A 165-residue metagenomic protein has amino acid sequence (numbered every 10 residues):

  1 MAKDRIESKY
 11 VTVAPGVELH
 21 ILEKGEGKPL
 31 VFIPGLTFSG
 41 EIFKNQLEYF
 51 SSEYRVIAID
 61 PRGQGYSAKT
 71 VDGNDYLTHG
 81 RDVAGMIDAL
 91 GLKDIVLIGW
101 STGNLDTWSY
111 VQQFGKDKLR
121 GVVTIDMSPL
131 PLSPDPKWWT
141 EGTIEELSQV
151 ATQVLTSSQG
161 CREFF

Functional and structural regions predicted by a protein language model:
A2-E18: N-terminal cap/lid segment of alpha/beta-hydrolase-fold proteins
V13-D72: Conserved HGGG/HGGXW glycine-rich cap/lid loop of the alpha/beta-hydrolase fold
P29, E53-R55, K93-V96, K118-G121: Structural signature of beta-strand start/N-cap positions in the alpha/beta core of ABC transporter nucleotide-binding
K44, A84, W108-Q112: Short, hydrophobic alpha-helix immediately C-terminal to the catalytic nucleophile
L77-I95: Conserved acidic catalytic loop of the alpha/beta-hydrolase fold
L97-G99, I125: Short beta-strand immediately N-terminal to the catalytic nucleophile in serine-hydrolase-like folds
G99, G103, T107: Gly/Ala-rich beta-loop-alpha elbow adjacent to hydrolase catalytic centers
W108-V154: Flexible "cap/lid" loop of the alpha/beta hydrolase fold
